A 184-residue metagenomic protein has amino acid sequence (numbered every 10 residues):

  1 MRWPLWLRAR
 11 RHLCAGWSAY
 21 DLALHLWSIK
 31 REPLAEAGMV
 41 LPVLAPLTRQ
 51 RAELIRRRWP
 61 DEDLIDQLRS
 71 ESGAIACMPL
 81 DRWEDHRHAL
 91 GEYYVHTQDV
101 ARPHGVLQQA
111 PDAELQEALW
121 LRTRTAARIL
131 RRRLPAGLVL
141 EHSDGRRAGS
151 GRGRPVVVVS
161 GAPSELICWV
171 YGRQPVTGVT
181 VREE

Functional and structural regions predicted by a protein language model:
M1-H12, G16-D21: Short, extreme N-terminal leader segments that mark the start of a protein/domain
W3-A9, E32-Q50, W59-E184: Structured surface interface patches that mediate subunit assembly and partner/cofactor docking
C14-L34: Active-site-proximal cofactor/substrate-binding loop regions of enzyme domains
A52-L54: Low-complexity, intrinsically disordered segments with a bias for serine/threonine
